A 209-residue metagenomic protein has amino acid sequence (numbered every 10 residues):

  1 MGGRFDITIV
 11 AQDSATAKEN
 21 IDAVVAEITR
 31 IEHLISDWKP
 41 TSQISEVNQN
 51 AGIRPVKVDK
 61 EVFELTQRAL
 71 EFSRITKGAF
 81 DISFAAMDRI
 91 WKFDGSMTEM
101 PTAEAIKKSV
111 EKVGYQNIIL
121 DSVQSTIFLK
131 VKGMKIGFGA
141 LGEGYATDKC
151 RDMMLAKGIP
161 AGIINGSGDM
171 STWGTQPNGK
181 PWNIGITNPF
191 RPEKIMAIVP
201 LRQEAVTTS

Functional and structural regions predicted by a protein language model:
M1-S209: Mature catalytic core of soluble alpha/beta enzymes
